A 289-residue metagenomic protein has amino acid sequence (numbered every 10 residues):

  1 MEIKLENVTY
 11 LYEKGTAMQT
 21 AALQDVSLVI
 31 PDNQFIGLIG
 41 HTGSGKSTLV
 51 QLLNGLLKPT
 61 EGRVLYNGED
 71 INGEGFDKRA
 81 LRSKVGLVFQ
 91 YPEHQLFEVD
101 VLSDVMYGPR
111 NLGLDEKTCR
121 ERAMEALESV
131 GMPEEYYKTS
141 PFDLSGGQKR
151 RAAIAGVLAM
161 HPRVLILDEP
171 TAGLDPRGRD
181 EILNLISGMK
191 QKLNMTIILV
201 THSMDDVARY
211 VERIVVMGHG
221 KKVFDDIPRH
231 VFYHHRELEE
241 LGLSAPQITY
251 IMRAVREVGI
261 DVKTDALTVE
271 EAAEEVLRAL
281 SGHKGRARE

Functional and structural regions predicted by a protein language model:
N54: Helix-to-loop junction immediately C-terminal to a conserved catalytic motif
G62-G73, L81: Conserved ABC transporter NBD signature motif
T118-E135: Conserved ABC ATPase "signature" region
S140-L144, Q148: Conserved ABC ATPase signature
H161: Conserved catalytic motifs of ABC-family nucleotide-binding domains
L165-D168: Catalytic Walker B motif of ABC-type/P-loop ATPase nucleotide-binding domains
H219-G220: Conserved ABC ATPase "signature" C-loop
